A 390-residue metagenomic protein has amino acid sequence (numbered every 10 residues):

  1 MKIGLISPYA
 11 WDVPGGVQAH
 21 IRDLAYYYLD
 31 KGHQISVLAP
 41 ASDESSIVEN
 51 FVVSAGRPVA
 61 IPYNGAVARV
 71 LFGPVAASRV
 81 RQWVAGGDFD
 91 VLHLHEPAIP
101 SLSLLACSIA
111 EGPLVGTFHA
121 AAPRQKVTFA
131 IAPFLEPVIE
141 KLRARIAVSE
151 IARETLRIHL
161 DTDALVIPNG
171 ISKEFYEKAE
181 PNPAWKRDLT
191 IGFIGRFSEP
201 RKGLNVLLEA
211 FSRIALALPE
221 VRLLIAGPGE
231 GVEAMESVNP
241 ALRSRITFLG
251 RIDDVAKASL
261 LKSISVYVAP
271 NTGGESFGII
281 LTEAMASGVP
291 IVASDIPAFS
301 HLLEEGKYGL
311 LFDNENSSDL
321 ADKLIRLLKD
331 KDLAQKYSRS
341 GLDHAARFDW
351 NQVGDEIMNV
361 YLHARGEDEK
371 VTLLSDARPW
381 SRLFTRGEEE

Functional and structural regions predicted by a protein language model:
S7-D12, R22, Y26-P74, P228-G231: N-terminal strand-loop element at the rim of the active site of nucleotide-sugar-dependent glycosyltransferases
A122, V127-R145, R157-H159: Membrane-proximal helix-turn-helix segments that form the acceptor-binding/catalytic region of lipid-linked
I151, G170: Carbohydrate-associated surface elements
P183-K202, L208-S212, L224: Conserved donor-binding/catalytic core segment of Leloir-type glycosyltransferases
M235-A256: Nucleotide-activated donor-binding/catalytic signature segment of Leloir-type glycosyltransferases, i.e., the conserved
R251-I252, S259-I264, I279: Short alpha-helical donor nucleotide-sugar binding micro-motif in glycosyltransferases
V266, P290-A293: Short hydrophobic beta-strand element within catalytic cores of glycosyltransferases and related nucleotide-activated
E305-G306, L310-S317, R326-D332, A346: Conserved acidic donor-binding segment of nucleotide-sugar-dependent glycosyltransferases
